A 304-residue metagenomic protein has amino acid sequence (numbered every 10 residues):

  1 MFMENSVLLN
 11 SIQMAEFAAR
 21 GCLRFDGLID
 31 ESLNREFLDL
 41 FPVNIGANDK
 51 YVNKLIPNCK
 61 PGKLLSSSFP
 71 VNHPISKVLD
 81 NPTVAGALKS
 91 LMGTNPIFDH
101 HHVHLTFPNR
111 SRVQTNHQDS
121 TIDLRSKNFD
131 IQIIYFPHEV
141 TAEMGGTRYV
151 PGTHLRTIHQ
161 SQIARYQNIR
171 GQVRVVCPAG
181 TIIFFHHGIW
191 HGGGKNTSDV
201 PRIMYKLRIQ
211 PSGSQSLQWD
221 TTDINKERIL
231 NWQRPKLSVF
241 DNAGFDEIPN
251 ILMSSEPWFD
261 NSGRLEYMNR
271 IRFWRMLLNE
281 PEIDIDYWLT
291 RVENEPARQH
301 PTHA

Functional and structural regions predicted by a protein language model:
M1-R20, D26-L124: Non-heme Fe(II)-dependent double-stranded beta-helix
D30-E31, H104-T106, T121, V140-A142 (+3 more regions): Short, solvent-exposed loop/turn segments at secondary-structure junctions
N72-K77, R170-G171, G192-G194: Active-site rim elements
H101-V103, I133-Y135, Y205-I209: A structural signal for short, well-ordered beta-strand segments
R112-V176, S214-I224: Catalytic core of non-heme Fe(II) oxygenases with the double-stranded beta-helix
I131, T181, I203: Residue-level detector of short, conserved catalytic/binding motifs and their immediate flanks
C177-H191: Conserved metal-binding segment of the jelly-roll/cupin
I189, G194-A304: Non-heme Fe(II)/2-oxoglutarate
